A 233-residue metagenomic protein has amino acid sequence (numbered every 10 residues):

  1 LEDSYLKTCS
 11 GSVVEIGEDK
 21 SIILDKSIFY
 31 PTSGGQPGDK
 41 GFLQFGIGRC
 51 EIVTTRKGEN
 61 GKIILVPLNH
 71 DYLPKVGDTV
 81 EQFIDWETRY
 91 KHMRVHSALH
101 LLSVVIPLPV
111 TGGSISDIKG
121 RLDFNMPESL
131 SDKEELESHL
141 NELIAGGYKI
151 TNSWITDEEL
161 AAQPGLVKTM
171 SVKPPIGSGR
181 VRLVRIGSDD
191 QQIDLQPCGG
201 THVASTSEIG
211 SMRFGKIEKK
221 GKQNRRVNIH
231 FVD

Functional and structural regions predicted by a protein language model:
L1-D233: Active-/binding-site microenvironments in catalytic and ligand-binding cores
